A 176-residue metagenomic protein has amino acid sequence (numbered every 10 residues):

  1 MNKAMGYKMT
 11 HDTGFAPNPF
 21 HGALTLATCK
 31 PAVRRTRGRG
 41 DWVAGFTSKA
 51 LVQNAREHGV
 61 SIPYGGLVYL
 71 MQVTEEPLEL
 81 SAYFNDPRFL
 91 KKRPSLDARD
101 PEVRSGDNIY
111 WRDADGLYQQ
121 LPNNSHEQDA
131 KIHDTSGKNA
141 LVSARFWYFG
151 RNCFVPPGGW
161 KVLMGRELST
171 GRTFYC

Functional and structural regions predicted by a protein language model:
M1-R39, T47-V52: Compositionally biased, charged N-terminal/linker segments
V33-T36, G59-P63, G137-A140: A general structural signal for short secondary-structure junctions and capping/turn motifs
R39-D41, R145: Short, surface-exposed beta-edge/turn micro-motifs
A50-V68: Short, Lys/Arg- and Gly-enriched loop/turn segments at beta-strand edges
E79-C176: Contiguous surface segments at macromolecular interaction interfaces
